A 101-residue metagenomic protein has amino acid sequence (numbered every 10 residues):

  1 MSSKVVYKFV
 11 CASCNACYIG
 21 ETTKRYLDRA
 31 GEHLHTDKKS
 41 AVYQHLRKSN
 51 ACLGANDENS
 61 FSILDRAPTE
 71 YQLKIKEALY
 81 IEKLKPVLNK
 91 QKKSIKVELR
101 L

Functional and structural regions predicted by a protein language model:
M1-K38, G54, I75, K96-R100: GIY-YIG nuclease catalytic motif and its immediate N-terminal context
K24-P68: Conserved short loop/helix modules at catalytic or binding sites in compact beta-alpha or helix-hairpin-helix contexts
S40, S49, E77, K90-V97: N-terminal cationic leader/targeting segments used for protein routing and processing
L46, N56, V87, L99-R100: Alpha-helix boundary/capping detector
T69-E70, P86-V87, S94: C-terminal interaction modules of eukaryotic adaptor/scaffold proteins
E70-Q72, A78: Conserved coupling/interface region of RecA-like P-loop/ASCE motor cores
I81-N89: Short arginine-rich
